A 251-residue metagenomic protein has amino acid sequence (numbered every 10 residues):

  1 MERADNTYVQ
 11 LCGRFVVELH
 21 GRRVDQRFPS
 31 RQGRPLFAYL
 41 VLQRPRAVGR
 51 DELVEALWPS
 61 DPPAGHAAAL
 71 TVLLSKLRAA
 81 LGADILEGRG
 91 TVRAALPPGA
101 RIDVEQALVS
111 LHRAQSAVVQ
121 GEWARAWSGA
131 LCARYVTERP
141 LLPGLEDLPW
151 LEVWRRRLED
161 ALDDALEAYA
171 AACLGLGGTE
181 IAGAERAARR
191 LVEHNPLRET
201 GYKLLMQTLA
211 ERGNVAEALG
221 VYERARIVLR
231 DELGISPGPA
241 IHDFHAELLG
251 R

Functional and structural regions predicted by a protein language model:
M1-Q32, D84-R93: Short boundary/linker motifs that mark transitions into or out of structured domains
D25-Q32, Y39-P45, W58-A68, V72 (+1 more regions): Intrinsically disordered, charged and Pro/Gly-enriched terminal/linker segments that flank large helical-solenoid
A47-A56: Short acidic, hydrophobic short linear motifs in intrinsically disordered regions
L81: Glycine-centered, phosphate/nucleic-acid-interacting loop/turn motifs that mediate DNA/RNA or nucleotide
